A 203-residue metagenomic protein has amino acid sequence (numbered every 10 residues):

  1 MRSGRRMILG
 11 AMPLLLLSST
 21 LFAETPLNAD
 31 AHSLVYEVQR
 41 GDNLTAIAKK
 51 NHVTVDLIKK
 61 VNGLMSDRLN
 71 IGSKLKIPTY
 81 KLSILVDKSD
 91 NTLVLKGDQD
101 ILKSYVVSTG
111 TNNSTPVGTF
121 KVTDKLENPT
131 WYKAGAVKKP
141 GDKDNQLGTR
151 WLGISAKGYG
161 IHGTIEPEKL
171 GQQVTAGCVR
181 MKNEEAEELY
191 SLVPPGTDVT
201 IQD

Functional and structural regions predicted by a protein language model:
M1-A11: Bacterial N-terminal signal peptides that target proteins for export
G10-T20: Bacterial N-terminal signal peptides
T25-N51: Primarily a LysM-type cell-wall glycan-binding module
G41, G72, G196-V199: Loop/turn positions that initiate beta-strands
V61-T79: Short, structured interface segments
T79-I165: Gly/Pro-biased beta-strand-loop elements
A136-D203: Exported/periplasmic cell-wall-interacting domains
